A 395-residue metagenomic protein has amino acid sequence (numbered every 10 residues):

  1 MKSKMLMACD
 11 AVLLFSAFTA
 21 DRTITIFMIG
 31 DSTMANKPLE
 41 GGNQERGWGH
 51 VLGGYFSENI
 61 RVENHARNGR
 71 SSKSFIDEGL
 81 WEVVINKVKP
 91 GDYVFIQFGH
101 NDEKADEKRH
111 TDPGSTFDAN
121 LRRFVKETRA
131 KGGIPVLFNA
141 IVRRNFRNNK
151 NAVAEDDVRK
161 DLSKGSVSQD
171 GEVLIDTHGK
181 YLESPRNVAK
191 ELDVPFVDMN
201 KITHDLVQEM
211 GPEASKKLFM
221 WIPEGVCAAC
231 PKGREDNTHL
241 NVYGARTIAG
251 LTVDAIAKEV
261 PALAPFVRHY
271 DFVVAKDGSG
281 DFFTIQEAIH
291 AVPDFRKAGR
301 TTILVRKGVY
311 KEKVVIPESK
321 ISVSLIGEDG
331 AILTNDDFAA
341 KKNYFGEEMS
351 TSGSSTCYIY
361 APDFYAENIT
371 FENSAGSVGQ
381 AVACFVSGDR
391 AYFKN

Functional and structural regions predicted by a protein language model:
S3-T23: Bacterial Sec-dependent signal peptides at the C-terminal "C-region" and cleavage site
T19-A66, E82-V94: Serine-esterase "nucleophile elbow" of acetyl-processing enzymes
I29-T33, N64-R70, I96-N101, F138-V142 (+3 more regions): Active-site-proximal beta-strand/loop segments in catalytic clefts of secreted hydrolases
L80-V242, R246, G250-A264: Alpha-helical cap/lid subdomain in secreted, periplasmic, or secretory-pathway luminal O-acyl-processing enzymes
R268-H290: Right-handed parallel beta-helix/beta-solenoid
K276-G278, F283, R296-G299, I321-Q380: Right-handed parallel beta-helix/beta-spiral solenoid domain characteristic of secreted/periplasmic
F283-R296, Y310-S319: Short, T/G/N/S-enriched strand-turn elements that build extracellular solenoid repeat scaffolds
